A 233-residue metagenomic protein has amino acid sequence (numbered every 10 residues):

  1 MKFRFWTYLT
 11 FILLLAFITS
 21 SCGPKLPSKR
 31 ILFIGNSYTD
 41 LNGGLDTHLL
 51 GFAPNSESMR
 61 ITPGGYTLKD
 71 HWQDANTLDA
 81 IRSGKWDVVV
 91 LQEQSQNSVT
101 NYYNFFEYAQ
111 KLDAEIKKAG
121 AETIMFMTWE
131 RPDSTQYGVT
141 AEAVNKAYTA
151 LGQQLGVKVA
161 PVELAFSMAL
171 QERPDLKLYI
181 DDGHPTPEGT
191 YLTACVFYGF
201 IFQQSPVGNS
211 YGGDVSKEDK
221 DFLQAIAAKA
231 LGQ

Functional and structural regions predicted by a protein language model:
M1-L9: Bacterial N-terminal signal peptides that target proteins for export
I18-S21: C-terminal motif of bacterial Sec signal peptides marking the signal peptidase cleavage site
G23-K29: Bacterial lipoprotein signal-peptidase II cleavage site
K29-I34, Y38-Q110: Conserved SGNH/GDSL esterase-like catalytic core that processes O-acyl groups on lipids and polysaccharides
F33, M125-M127: Structural beta-sheet core signal
V88, Q94-Q96, T100, R131-A143: Serine-dependent acyl-ester chemistry module
A114-I124, V157: A short helix->loop->beta-strand "cap" motif at the edges of active sites that frequently abuts
G138-Q233: Catalytic His-Asp segment of secreted/periplasmic serine-dependent ester chemistry enzymes
